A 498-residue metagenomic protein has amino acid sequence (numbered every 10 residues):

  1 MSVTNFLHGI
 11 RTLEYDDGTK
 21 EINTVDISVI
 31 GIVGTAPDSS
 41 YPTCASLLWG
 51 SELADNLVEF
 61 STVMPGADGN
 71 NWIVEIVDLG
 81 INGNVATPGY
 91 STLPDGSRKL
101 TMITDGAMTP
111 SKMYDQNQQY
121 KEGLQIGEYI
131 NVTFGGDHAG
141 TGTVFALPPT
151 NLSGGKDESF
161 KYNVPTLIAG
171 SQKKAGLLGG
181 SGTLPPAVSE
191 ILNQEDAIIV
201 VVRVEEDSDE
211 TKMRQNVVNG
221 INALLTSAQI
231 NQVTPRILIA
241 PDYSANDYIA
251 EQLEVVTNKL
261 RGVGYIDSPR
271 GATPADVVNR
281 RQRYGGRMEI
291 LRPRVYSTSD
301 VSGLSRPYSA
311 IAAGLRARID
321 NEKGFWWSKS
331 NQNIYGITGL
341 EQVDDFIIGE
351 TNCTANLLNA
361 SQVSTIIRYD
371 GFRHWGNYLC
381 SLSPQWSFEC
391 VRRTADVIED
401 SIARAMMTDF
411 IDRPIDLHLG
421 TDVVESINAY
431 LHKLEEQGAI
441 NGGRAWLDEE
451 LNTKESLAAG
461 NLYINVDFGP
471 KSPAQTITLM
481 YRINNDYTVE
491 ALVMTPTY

Functional and structural regions predicted by a protein language model:
M1-Y498: Surface-exposed assembly/interface segments
